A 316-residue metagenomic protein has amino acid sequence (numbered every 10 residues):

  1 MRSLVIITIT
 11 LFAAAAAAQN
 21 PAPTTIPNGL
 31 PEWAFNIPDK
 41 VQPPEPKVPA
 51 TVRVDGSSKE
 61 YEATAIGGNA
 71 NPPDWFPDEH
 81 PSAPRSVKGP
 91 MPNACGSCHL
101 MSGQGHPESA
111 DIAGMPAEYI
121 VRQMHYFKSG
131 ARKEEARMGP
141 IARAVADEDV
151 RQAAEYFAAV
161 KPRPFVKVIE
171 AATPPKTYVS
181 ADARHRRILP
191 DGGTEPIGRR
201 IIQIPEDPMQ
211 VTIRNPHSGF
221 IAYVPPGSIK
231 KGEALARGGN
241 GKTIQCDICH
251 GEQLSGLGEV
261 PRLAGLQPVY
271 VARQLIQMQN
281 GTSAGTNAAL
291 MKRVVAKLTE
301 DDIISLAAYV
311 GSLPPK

Functional and structural regions predicted by a protein language model:
M1-L4: Positively charged n-region of N-terminal signal peptides that target proteins for export
A13-A15: N-terminal signal peptide c-region/cleavage motif recognized by signal peptidases
Q19-N93, K133-I244, N280-K316: Flexible coil segments in periplasmic/lumen-exposed cytochrome c-class electron-transfer proteins
S97, I248: Short, cysteine/histidine-rich loop/knuckle motifs that typically chelate Zn2+
M101, E252: Cys/His-rich metal-chelating microdomains
Q104-G105, S255-G256: Short, non-ligating residues that shape and space the ligands of small metal-coordination modules and catalytic
A113-G139, A264-I276, N280-A288: Extended intrinsically disordered, low-complexity coil regions enriched in Ser, Thr, Gly, Ala and often Pro
